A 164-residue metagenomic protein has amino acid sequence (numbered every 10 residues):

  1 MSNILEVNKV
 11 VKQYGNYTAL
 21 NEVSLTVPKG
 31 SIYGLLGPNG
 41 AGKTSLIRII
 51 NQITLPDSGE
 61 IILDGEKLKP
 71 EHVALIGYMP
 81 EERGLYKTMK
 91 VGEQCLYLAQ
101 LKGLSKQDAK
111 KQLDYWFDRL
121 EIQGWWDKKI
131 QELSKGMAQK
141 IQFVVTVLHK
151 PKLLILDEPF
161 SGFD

Functional and structural regions predicted by a protein language model:
P38-G42: Walker A (P-loop) phosphate-binding loop of ABC-type ATPase nucleotide-binding domains
N51: Helix-to-loop junction immediately C-terminal to a conserved catalytic motif
G59-H72: Conserved ABC transporter NBD signature motif
L96, Q100, Q107-W125: Conserved ABC ATPase "signature" region
K129-L133: Conserved ABC ATPase signature
L154-E158, F163: Catalytic Walker B motif of ABC-type/P-loop ATPase nucleotide-binding domains
